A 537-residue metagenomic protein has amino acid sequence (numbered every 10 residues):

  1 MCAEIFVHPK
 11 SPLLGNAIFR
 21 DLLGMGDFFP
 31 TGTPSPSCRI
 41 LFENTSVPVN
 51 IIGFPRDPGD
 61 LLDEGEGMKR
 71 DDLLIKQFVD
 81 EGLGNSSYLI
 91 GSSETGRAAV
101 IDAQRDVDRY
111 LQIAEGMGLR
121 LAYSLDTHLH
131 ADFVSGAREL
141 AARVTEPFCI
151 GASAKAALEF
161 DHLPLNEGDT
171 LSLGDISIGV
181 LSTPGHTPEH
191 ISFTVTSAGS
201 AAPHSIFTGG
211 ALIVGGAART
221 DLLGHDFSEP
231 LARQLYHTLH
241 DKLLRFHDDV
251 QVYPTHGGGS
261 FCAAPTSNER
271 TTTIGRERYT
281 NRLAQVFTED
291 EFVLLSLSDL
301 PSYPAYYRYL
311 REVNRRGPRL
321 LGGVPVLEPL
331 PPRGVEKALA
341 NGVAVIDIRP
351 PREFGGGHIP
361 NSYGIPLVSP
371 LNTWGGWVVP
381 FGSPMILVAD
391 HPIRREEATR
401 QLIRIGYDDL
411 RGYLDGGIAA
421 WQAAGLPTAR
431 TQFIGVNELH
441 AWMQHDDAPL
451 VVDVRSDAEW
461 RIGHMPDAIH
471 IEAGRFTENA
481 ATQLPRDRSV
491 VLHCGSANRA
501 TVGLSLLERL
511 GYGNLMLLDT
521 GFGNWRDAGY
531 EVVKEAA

Functional and structural regions predicted by a protein language model:
M1-P30, P36: Conserved C-terminal structural/oligomerization subdomain of aldehyde/semialdehyde dehydrogenase
K69-R120, F193-G209, G215: Conserved beta-strand hairpin/beta-sheet module of binuclear metal-dependent hydrolase folds, prominently
I90, D102, H128, L140 (+8 more regions): Divalent metal-coordination and catalytic microenvironments
V100-I101, L121-H130, C149-K155, T183-G185 (+5 more regions): Active-site neighborhood of phospho(di)ester-bond hydrolases with catalytic His/Asp-centered motifs
A103-Q104, L129, K155, T187 (+7 more regions): Active-site metal-binding loops of divalent metal-dependent hydrolases
R105-I150: Active-site metal-binding motif and surrounding structural segment of the metallo-beta-lactamase
S200-S205, G215, F227-G323: Divalent-metal (often Zn2+) His-rich catalytic cores of metallo-beta-lactamase-fold enzymes
R219-D221, R276-L327, V343, P351-L450 (+1 more regions): Rhodanese-like catalytic fold shared by cysteine-dependent sulfurtransferases and DSP/PTP-type phosphatases
